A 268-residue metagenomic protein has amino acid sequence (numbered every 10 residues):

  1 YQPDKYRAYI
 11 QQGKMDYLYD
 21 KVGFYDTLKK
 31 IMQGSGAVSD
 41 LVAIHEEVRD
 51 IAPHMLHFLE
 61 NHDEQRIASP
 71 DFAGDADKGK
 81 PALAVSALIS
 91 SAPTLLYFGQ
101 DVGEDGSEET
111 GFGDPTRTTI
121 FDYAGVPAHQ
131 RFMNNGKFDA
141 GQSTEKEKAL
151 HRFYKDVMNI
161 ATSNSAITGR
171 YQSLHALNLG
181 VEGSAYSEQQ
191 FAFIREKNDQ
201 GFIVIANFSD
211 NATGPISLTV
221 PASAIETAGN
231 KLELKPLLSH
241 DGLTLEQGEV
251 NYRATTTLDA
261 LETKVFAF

Functional and structural regions predicted by a protein language model:
Y1-M55, P70-D77, V85, G103-S165 (+5 more regions): Active-site-proximal helices and loops of the catalytic beta/alpha 8
I51-A52, I89-A92, Y186-S187, K197-Q200 (+1 more regions): Short, well-ordered loop/turn elements at secondary-structure boundaries
E60-R66: Catalytic grooves of carbohydrate-active enzymes
H62, S86, G99-D101, V157 (+2 more regions): Conserved, mostly hydrophobic/aromatic
L83-D105: Substrate-binding cleft of secreted/luminal carbohydrate-active enzymes
G201-S209: Short, well-ordered beta-strand segments enriched in hydrophobic/aromatic residues
P221-D241: Solvent-exposed beta-hairpin/edge-strand motifs
L245-F268: C-terminal beta-strand-rich structural cap/linker in extracellular carbohydrate-active enzymes
